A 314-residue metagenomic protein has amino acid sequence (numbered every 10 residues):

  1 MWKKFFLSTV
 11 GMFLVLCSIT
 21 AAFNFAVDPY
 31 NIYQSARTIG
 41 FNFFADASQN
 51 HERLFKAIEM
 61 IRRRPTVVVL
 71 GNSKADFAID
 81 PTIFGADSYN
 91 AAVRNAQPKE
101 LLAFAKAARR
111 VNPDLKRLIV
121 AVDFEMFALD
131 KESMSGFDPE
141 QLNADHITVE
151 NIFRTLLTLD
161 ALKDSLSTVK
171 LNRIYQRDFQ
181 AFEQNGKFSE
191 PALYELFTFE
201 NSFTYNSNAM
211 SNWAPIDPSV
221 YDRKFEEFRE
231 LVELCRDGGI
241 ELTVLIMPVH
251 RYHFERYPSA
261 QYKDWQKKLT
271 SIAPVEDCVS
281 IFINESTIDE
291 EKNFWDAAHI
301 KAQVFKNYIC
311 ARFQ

Functional and structural regions predicted by a protein language model:
K4-D28: Hydrophobic membrane-insertion alpha-helices, especially the h-region of bacterial N-terminal signal peptides
A26-H51: Alpha-helical transmembrane signal-anchor/signal-peptide segments
N42-V69: Short extracytoplasmic
R64-I152: Membrane-embedded segments
L101-F104, Y221-R229, S259-L269: Well-ordered, non-membrane alpha-helical segments in soluble/globular domains
K131-G238: Secreted/periplasmic serine-hydrolase-like ester/acetyl group-modifying domain
V232-Y257: Active-site segments of SGNH/GDSL-like serine hydrolases that catalyze O-acetyl group transfer/hydrolysis on lipids
P258-Q314: C-terminal regions of proteins
